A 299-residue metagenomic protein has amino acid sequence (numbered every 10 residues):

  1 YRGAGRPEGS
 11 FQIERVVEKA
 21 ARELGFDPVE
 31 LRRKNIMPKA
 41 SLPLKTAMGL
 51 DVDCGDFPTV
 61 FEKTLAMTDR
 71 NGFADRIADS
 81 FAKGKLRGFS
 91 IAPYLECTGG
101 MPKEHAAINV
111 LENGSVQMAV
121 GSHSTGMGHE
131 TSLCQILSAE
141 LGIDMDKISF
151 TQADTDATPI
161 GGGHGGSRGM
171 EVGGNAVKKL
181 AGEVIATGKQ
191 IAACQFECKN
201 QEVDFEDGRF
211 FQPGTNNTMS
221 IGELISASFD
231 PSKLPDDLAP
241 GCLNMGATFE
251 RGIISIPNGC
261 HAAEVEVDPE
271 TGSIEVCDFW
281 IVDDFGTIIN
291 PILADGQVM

Functional and structural regions predicted by a protein language model:
Y1-T59, K63-A66, N71-M299: Cofactor-binding beta-sheet edge motifs in enzyme active sites
